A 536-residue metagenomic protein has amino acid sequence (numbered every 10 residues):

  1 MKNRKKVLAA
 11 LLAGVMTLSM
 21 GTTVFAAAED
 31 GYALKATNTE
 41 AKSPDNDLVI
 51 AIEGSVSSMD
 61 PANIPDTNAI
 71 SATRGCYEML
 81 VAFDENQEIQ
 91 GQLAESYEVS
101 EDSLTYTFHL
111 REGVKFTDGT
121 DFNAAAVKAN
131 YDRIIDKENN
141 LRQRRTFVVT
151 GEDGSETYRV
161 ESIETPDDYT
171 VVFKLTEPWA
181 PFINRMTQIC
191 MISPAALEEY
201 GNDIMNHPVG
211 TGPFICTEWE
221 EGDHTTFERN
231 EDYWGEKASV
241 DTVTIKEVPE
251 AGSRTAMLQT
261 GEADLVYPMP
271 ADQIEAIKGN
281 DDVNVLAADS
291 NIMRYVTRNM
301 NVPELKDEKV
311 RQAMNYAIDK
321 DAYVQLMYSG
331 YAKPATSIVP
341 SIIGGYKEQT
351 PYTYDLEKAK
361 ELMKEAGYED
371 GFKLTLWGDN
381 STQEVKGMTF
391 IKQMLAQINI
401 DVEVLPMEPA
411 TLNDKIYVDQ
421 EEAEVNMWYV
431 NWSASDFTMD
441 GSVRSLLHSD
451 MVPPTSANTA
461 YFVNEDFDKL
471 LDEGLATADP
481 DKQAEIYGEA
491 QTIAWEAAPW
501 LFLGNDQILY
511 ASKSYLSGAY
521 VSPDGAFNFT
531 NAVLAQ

Functional and structural regions predicted by a protein language model:
V49, N123-A129, D168-V172, G212-P213 (+4 more regions): Alpha-helical secondary-structure segments
A51-E101, D132, V209-G210: N-terminal lobe/hinge region of extracytoplasmic solute-binding protein
I52-I70, L93-A94, T120, P181-C190 (+3 more regions): A structural "hinge/loop" feature
D84-E88, P178-A238, T242, E357: Gly/Pro-rich hinge or "lid" segments in bacterial periplasmic/extracellular proteins
E95-N140, E304: Aromatic- and charge-enriched surface segment that lines or borders ligand/interaction sites
E98, D102, T146-A196: Surface-exposed binding/hinge segments that line and control ligand-binding clefts or catalytic entry sites
E231-A276: Ligand-site clamp/hinge motif
I318-G344, T382-K392, Y417-Q536: Detector for C-terminal structural segments
